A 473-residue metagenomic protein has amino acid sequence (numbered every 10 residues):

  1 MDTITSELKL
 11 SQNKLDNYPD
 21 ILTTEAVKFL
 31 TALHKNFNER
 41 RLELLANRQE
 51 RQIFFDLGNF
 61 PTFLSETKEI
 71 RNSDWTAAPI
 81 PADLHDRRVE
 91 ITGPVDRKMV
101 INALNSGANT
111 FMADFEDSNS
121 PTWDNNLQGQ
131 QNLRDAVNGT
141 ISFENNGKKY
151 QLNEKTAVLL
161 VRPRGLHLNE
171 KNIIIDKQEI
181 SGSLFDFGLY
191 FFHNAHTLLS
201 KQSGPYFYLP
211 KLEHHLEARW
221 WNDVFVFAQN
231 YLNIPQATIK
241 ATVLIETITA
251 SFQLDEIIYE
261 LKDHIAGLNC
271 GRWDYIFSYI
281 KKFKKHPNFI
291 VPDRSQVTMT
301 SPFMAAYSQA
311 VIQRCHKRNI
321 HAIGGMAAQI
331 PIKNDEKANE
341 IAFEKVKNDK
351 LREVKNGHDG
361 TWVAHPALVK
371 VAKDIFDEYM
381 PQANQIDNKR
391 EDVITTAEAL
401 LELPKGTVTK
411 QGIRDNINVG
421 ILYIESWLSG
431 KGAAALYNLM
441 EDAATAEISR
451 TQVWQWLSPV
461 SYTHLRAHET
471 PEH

Functional and structural regions predicted by a protein language model:
S6-F54, L104, S120: Gly/serine-rich nucleotide phosphate-binding loop at the start of the catalytic core of nucleotide/ADP-ribose-handling
L45-G58, L64-T67, R71-D74, A78-I276 (+9 more regions): Active-site-facing alpha/beta catalytic cores
T249-W362, A367, I375, P381 (+3 more regions): Catalytic alpha/beta core domains of metabolic enzymes, predominantly
G324-K333, I341, K345-V346, A433-L457: Charge-patterned, long linear interaction tracts outside catalytic cores
K350, I394-N438: Active-site loops and adjacent core secondary-structure elements that bind or stabilize anionic groups
E378, R390-V393: Charged, E/D/K/R/S-rich low-complexity terminal regions of large eukaryotic assembly subunits
T463-H473: Conserved small/polar residues in nucleotide/adenosyl-binding loops
